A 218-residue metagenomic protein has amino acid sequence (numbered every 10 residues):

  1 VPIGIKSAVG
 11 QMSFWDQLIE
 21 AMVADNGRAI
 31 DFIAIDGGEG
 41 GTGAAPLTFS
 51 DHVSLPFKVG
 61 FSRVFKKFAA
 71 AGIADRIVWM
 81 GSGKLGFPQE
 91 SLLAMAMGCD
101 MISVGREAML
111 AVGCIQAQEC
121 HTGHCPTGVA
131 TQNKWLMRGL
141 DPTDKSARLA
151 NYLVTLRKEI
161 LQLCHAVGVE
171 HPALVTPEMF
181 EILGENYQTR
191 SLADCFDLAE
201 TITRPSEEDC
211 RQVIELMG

Functional and structural regions predicted by a protein language model:
V1-M137: Glycine-rich phosphate/ribose-binding loops and adjacent secondary-structure elements that form binding surfaces
P142-G218: C-terminal extensions of enzymes
